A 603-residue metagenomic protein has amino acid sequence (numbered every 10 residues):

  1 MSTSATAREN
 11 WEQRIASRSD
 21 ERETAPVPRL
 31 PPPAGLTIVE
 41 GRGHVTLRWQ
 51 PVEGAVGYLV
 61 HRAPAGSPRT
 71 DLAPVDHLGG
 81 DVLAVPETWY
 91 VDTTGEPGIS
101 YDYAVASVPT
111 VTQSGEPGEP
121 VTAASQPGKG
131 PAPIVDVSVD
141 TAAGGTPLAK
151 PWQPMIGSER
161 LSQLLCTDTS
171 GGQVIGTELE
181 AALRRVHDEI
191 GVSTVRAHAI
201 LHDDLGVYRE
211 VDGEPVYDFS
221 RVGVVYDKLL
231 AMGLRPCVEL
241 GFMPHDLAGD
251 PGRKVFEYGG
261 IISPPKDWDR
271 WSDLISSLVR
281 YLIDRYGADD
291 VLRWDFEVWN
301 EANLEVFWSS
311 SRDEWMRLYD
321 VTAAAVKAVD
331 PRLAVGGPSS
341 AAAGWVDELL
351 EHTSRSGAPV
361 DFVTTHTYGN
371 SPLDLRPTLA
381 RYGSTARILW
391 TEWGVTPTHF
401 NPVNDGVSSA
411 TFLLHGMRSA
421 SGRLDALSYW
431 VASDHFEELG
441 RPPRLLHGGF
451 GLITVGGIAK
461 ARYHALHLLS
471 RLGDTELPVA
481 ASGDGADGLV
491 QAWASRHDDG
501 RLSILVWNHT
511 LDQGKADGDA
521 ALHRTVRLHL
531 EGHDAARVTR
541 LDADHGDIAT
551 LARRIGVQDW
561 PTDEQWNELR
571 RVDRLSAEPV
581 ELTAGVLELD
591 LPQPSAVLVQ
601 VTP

Functional and structural regions predicted by a protein language model:
N10-I15, D559-P603: C-terminal beta-strand-rich structural cap/linker in extracellular carbohydrate-active enzymes
W11-T24, V108-A132: Extracellular fibronectin type III
G43-A55: Conserved aromatic anchor
G54-L78: Extracellular low-complexity, O-glycosylation-prone stalks/linkers
D92-S114: Beta-strand-rich modules
H187-D361, T365-N370: Substrate-binding cleft and catalytic face of glycoside hydrolase catalytic domains, especially the flexible beta-alpha
F362-D474, R496-D498, T510, G518-R524 (+1 more regions): Catalytic-core region of carbohydrate-active enzymes that cleave or remodel glycosidic bonds
G485-D534, V538-A549, R554, P594-L598: Carbohydrate-binding surface patches
